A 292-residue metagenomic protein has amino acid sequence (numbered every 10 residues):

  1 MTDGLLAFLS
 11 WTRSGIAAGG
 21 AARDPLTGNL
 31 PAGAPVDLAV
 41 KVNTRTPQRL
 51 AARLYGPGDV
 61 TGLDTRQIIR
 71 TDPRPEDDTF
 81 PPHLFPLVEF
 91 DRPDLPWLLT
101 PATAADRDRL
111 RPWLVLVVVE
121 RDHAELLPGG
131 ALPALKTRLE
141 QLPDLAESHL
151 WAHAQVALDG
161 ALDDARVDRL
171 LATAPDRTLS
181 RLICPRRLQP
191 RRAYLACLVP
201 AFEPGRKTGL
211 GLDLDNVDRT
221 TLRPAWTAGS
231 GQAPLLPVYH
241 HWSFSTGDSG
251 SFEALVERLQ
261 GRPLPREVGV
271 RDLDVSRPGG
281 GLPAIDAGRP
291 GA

Functional and structural regions predicted by a protein language model:
M1-L158, D215-A292: N-terminal non-catalytic regions of secreted/periplasmic and cell-surface proteins
D159-R177: Short, flexible domain-boundary/linker segments around small modular repeats
P175-R191: Signal that preferentially marks extracellular ectodomain short beta-strand elements of beta-sandwich modules
R192-F202: Internal, hydrophobic beta-strand segments that form the core of beta-sheet-rich folds
A201-G209: Short acidic/polar inter-strand loop motif in beta-rich domains
